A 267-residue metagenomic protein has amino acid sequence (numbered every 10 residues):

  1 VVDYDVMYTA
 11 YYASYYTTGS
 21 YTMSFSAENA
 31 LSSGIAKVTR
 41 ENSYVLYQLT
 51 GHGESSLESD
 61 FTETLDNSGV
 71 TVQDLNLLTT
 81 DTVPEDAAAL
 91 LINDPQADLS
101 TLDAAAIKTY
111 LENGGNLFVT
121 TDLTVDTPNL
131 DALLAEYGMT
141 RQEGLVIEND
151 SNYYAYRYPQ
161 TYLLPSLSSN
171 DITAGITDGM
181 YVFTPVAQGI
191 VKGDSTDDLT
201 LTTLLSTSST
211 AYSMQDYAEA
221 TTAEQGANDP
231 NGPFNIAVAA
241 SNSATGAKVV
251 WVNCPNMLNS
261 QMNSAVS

Functional and structural regions predicted by a protein language model:
V1-S267: Short, surface-exposed patches at the edges or C-terminal ends of soluble domains, predominantly
